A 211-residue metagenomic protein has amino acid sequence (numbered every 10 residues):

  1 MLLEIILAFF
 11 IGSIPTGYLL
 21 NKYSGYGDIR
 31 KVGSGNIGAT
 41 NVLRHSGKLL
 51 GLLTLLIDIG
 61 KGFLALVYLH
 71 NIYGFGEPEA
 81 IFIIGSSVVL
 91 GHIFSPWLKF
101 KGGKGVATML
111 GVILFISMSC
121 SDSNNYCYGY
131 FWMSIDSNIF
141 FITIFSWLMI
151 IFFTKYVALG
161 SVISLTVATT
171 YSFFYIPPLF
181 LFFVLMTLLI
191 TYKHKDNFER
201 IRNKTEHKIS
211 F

Functional and structural regions predicted by a protein language model:
L2-L3, P78-I81, I139-F141, V157-S161 (+1 more regions): Short, aromatic-rich membrane-interface segments at the entry and exit of alpha-helical transmembrane domains
E4, A8-F9, S13, G17 (+14 more regions): Alpha-helical transmembrane segments in multi-pass membrane proteins
G17-K22, V89-K101, W147-T154, K195-R200: C-terminal ends of transmembrane helices
Y18-L49, K195-F211: Cytosolic, membrane-interface loops and tails of multi-pass inner-membrane proteins
N41-L53, S95, K101: Membrane interfacial helix-start motif at the N-side
L43-S46, L69-Y73, V106-F153, T166-Y175: Interfacial segments of multi-pass membrane proteins
F100-K104, S123-F131, F182-L188, R200-I209: A cytosolic-side transmembrane-helix exit/cap motif
I144-S161, K193-R200, K204-F211: RNase H-like, Mg2+-dependent phosphodiesterase core, and more generally RNA phosphate-backbone-engaging helix-loop
